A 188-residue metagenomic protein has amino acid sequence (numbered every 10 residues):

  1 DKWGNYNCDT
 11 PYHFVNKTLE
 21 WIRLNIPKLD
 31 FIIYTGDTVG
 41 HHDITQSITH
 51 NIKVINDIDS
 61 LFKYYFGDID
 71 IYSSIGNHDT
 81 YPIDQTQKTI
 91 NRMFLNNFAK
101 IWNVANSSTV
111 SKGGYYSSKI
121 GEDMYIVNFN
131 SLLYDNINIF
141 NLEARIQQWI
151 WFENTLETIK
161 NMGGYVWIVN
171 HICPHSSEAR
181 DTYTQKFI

Functional and structural regions predicted by a protein language model:
D1-T49: N-terminal active-site segment of His-dependent metallophosphoesterases
K2, E20, I101, Q148-I150 (+1 more regions): Residues in intrinsically disordered, low-complexity segments of regulatory proteins
K2-T10, H41-I52, L133-I146, H171-E178: The substrate-binding groove and active-site-proximal loops of carbohydrate-active enzymes, especially glycoside
K17-N25, D57-F62, N154-T158: A generic secondary-structure signal
L24-K28, Y125-V127, I137-I188: His/acidic metal-ligating clusters that form di-metal
D30-D37, G67-G76, W167-H171, F187-I188: Active-site neighborhood of phospho(di)ester-bond hydrolases with catalytic His/Asp-centered motifs
I48-N154, T182: Extended active-site neighborhood of metal-dependent phosphoesterases/phosphodiesterases
